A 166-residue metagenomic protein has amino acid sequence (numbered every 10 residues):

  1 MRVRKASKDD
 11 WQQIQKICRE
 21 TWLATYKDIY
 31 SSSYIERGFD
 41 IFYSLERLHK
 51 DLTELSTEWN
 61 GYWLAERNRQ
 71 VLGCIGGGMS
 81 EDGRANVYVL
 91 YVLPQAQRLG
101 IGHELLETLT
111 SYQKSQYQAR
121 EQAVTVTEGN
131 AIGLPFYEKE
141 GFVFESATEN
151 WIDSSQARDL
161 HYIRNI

Functional and structural regions predicted by a protein language model:
M1-V3: Extreme N-terminal starter segment of soluble prokaryotic enzymes
K5-W11, K16-Q95, L106-T108, Y112 (+3 more regions): Acetyl-CoA-dependent GNAT
N60, A157-H161: Short hydrophobic/aromatic beta-strand or adjacent loop that forms the aromatic wall/cage of a ligand/substrate-binding
A96, G100: Glycine-rich phosphate-binding loop
H103: Residues forming the Rossmann-fold NAD(P)(H) cofactor-binding site
Q113-T125: Conserved GNAT acetyl-CoA-binding A-motif
A123-L134, W151-Q156: Conserved beta-strand-loop-alpha-helix junction that forms the acyl-donor binding cleft
Y137, F142: Conserved active-site tyrosine of GNAT-family acetyltransferases
